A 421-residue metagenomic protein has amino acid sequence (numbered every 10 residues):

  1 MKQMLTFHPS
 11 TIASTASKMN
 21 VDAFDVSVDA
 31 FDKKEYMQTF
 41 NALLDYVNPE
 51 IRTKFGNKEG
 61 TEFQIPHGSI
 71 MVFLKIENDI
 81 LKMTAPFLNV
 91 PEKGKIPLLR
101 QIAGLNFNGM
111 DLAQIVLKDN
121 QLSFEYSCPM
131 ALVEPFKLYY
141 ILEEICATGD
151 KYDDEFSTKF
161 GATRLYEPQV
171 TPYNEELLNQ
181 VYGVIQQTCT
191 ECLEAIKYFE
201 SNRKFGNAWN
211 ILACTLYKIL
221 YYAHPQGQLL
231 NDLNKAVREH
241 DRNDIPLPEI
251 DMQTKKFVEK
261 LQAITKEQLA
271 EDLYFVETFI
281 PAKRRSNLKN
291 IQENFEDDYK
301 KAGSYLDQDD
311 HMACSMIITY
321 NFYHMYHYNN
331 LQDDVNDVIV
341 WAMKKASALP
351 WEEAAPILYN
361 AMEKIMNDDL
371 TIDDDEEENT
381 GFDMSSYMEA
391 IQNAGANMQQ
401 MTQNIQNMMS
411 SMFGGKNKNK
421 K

Functional and structural regions predicted by a protein language model:
K2-V90: N-terminal catalytic cores of peptidoglycan-degrading enzymes
L81-F87, N210-I219: Short, hydrophobic/proline-enriched secondary-structure or compact coil segments at domain edges
T84-D119, E296-G303: Short, internal acidic amphipathic alpha-helical interface segments that mediate docking to partner proteins
V116-Y140: Well-ordered alpha/beta subsegment
L138-D153: Short amphipathic C-terminal alpha-helix that caps PH/PH-like domains
S157-A213: Charged, amphipathic alpha-helical linkers/stalks
A213-C314: Charged, long alpha-helical assembly modules
S304-K421: Charge-dense, extended regions
